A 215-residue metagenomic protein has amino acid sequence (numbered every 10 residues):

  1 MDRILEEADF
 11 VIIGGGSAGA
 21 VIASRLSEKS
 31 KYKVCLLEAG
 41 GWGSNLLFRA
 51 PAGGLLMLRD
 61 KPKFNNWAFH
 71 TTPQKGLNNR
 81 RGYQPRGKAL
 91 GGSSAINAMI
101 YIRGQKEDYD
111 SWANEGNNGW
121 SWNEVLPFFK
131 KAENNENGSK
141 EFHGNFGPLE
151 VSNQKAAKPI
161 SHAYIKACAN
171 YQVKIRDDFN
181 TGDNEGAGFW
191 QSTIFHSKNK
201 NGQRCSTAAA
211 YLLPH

Functional and structural regions predicted by a protein language model:
M1-K130: N-terminal glycine-rich phosphate/pyrophosphate-binding loop and immediately adjacent elements
S44, A95, A113-H215: Conserved redox-cofactor binding core of oxidoreductases
